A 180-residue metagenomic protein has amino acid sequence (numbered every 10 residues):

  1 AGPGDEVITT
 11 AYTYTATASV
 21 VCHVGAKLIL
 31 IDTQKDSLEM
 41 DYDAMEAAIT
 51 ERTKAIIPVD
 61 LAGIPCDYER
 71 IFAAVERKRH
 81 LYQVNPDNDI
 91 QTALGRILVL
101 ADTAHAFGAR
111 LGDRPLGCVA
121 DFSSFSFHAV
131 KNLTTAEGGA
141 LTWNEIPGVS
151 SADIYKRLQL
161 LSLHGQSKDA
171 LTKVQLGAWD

Functional and structural regions predicted by a protein language model:
G2-T103, R110: PLP-dependent aminotransferase-like
D5-A11, I31-D36, L100, P115-L116 (+1 more regions): Phosphate-binding glycine-rich loops and adjacent basic patches that engage nucleotide phosphates, nucleic-acid
G25, Y68, A73-A74, L116 (+2 more regions): Hydrophobic alpha-helical segments
A48-T50, R114-V119: Active-site nucleotide-sugar/metal-binding loop of Leloir-type enzymes
N88-D89, H105-G112, V119-D180: Active-site region of PLP-dependent enzymes
